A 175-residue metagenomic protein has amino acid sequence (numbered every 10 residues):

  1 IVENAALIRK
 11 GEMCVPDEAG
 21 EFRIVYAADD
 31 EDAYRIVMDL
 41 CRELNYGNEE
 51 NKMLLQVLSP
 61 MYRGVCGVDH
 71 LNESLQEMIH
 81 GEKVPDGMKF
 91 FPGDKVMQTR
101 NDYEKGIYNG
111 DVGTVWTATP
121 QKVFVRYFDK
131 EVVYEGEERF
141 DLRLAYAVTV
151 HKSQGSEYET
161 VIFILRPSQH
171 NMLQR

Functional and structural regions predicted by a protein language model:
I1-K105, W116: Conserved helicase motor core of P-loop NTPases
Y108: Conserved flavin/dinucleotide-binding core of flavoenzymes
D111-R175: C-terminal accessory regions
